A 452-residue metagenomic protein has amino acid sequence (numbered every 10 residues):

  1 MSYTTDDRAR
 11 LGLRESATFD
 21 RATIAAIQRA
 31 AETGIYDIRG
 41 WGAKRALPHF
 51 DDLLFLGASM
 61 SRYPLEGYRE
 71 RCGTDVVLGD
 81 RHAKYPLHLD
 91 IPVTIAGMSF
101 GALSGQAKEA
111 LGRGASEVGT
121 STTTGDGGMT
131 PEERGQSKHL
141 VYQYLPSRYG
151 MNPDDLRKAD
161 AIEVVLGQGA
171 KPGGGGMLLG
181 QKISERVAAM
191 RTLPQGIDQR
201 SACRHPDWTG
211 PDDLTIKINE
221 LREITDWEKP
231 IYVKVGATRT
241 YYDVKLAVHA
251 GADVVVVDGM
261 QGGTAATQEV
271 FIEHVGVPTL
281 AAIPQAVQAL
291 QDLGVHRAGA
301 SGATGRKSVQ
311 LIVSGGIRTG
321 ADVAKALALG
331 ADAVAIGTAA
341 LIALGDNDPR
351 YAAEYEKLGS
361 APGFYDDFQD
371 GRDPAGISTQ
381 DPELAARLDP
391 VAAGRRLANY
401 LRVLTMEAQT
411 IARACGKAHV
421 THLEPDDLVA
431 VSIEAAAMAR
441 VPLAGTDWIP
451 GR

Functional and structural regions predicted by a protein language model:
M1-V93, G97, A102-R113, T120-S121 (+5 more regions): Conserved, well-structured core domains of diverse proteins
T5-D6, R10, A26, A30 (+2 more regions): Internal alpha/beta core interface subdomains
S99, G128-T130, P146-R148, L166-A170 (+4 more regions): Active-site-proximal loop/turn and secondary-structure-junction residues that shape catalytic pockets, frequently
G119, S137-L140, K158-A161, G167 (+2 more regions): Glycine-enriched alpha-helix->loop->beta-strand junction motifs that scaffold or abut catalytic
K158, E163-V165, G169-L193, Q369-E383 (+1 more regions): Mobile "lid/hinge" segments at catalytic clefts and subdomain interfaces of large enzymes
G180-I183, V187-A189, Q195-W208, A265-A281 (+1 more regions): Glycine-rich tight-turn/loop motif centered on a GG-T
H205-Q380: Glycine-rich phosphate/ribose-binding loops and adjacent secondary-structure elements that form binding surfaces
R318-V323, L327-I449: Gly/Ser/Thr/Ala-enriched C-terminal appendages of enzymes
